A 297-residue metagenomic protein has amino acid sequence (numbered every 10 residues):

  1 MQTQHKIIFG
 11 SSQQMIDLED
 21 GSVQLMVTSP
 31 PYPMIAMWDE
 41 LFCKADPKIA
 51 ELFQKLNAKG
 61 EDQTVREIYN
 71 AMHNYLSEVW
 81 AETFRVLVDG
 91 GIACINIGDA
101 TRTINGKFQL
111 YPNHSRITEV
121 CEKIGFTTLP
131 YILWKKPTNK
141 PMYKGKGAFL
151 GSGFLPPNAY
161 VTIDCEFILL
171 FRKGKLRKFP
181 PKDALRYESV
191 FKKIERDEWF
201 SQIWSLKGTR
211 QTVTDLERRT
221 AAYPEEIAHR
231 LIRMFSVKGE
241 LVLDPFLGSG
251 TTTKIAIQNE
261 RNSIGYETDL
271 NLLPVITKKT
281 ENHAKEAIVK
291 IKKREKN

Functional and structural regions predicted by a protein language model:
M1-F149, L155-A159, I163, D183-N297: S-adenosyl-L-methionine-dependent nucleic acid methyltransferase catalytic domains
V161, F167-R177: Core SAM-dependent methyltransferase catalytic element
